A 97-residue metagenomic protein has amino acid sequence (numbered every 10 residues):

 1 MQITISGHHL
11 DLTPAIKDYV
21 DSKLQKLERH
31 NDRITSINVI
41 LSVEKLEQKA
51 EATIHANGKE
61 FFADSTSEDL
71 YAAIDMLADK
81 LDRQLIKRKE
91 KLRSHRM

Functional and structural regions predicted by a protein language model:
M1-M97: N-terminal, polar/charged subdomain of small-to-medium soluble alpha/beta proteins
